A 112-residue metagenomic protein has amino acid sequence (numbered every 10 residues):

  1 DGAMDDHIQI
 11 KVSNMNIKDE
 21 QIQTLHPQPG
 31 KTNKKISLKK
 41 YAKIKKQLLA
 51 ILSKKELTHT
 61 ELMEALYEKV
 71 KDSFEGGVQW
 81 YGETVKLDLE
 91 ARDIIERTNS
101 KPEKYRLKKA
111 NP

Functional and structural regions predicted by a protein language model:
D5-K43: Long, low-complexity, charged/polar intrinsically disordered regions in eukaryotic proteins
L38-E56, L87: Positively charged, polyanion-binding regions of nucleic-acid-associated proteins
L52, V70-F74, D93: Short amphipathic alpha-helical interaction patches enriched in hydrophobic/aromatic residues with interspersed Lys/Arg
L57-E68: Short acidic, hydrophobic short linear motifs in intrinsically disordered regions
Y67-E83: Short, positively charged loop/turn segments that connect secondary-structure elements
E90-T98: A short, conserved structural fragment
S100-P112: Short, cationic-aromatic polyanion-contact patches
